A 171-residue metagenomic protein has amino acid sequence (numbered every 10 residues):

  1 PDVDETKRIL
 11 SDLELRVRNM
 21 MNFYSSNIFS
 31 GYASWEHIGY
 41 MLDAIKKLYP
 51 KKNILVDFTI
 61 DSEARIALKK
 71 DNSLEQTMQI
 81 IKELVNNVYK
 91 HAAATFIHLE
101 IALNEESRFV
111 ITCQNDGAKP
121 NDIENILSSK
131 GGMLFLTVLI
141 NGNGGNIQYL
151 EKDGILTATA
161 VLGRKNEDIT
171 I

Functional and structural regions predicted by a protein language model:
P1-N53: DHp/HisKA dimerization-phosphotransfer hairpin of two-component histidine kinases
I54-K82, E105, L127: Conserved short strand/loop->alpha-helix "switch" segment adjacent to the catalytic nucleotide/phosphoryl-transfer site
N87-A92: Short helix-loop "hinge" at the ATP-lid/N-box region of the Bergerat-fold HATPase_c
F96-S107, Q114: Short beta-strand/loop element within the Bergerat-fold HATPase_c
R108, A118-K119, K152-T159: Glycine-rich nucleotide-binding loop
D116-A118, G131: Conserved post-beta-strand hinge residue in the HATPase_c
I123-I155: ATP phosphate-binding glycine-rich loop and adjacent ATP-lid/helix-beta elements within ATP-binding kinase/ATPase
K165-I171: C-terminal end segment of the histidine kinase catalytic
